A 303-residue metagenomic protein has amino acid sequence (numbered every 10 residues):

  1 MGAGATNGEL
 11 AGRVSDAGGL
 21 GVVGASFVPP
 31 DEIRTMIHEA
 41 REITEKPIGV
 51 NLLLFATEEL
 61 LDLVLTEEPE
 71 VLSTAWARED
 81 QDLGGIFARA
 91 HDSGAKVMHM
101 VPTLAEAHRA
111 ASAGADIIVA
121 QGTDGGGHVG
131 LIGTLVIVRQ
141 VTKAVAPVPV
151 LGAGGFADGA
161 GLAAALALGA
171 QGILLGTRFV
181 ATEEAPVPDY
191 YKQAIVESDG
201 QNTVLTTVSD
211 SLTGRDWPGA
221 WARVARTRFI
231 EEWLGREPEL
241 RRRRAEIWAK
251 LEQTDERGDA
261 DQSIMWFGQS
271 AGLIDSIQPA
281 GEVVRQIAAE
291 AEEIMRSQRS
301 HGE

Functional and structural regions predicted by a protein language model:
M1-P149: Active-site entrance/lid segments in N-terminal catalytic domains of soluble metabolic enzymes
M100, G154-G155: Conserved acidic functional residues
L131-L151, A157-E303: Conserved active-site-proximal phosphate/metal-binding subdomains
